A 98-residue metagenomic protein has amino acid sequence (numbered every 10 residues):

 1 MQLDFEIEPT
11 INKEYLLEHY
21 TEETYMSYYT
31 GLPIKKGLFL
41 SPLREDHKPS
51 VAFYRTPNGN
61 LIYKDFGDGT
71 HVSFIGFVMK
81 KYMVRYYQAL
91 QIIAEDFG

Functional and structural regions predicted by a protein language model:
M1-G98: N-terminal structured subdomain of primase-like DNA metabolism proteins
